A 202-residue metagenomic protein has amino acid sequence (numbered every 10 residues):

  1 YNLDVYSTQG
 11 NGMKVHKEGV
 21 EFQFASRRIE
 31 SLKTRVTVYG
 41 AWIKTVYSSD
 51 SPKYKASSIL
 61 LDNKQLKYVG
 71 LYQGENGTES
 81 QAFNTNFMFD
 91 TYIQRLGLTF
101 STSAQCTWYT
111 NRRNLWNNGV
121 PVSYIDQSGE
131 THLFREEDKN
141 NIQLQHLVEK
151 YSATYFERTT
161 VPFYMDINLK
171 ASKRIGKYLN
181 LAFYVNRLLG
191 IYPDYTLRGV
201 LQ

Functional and structural regions predicted by a protein language model:
Y1-G12, G190-G199: Surface-exposed extracellular loop regions of Gram-negative outer-membrane beta-barrel proteins, predominantly
D4-W116: Gram-negative outer-membrane beta-barrel transporters
T8, V15, I93, I125 (+2 more regions): Compositionally biased, low-complexity repeat tracts
E21, N168, R187: Acidic active-site catalytic centers that drive phospho-/nucleotidyl reactions and related ester hydrolyses
Y39, N86-D90, S103, D166-Y184: One-face residue pattern on beta-strands with alternating periodicity enriched for small/polar residues
L66-T78, A82, I142-K170: Intrinsically disordered, low-complexity acidic Ser/Thr-rich regulatory segments
T85-F89, F156, I191: Bulky hydrophobic/aromatic packing residues
C106-K150, P162, S172-Q202: C-terminal beta-signal and adjacent terminal beta-strands/loops of Gram-negative outer-membrane beta-barrel proteins
